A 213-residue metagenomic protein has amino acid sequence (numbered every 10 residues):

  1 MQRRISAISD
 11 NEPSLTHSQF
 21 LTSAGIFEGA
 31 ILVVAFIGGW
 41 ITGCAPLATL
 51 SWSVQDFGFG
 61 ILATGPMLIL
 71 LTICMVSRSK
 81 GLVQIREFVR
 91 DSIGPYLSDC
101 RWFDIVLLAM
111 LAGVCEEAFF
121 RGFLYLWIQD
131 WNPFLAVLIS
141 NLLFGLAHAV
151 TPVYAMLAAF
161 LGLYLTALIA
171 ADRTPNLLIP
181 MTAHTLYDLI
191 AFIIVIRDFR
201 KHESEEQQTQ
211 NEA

Functional and structural regions predicted by a protein language model:
M1-V34: Cytosolic-side membrane-entry/anchor segment at the start of a transmembrane helix
S14, S23, I37-A112, Y125 (+2 more regions): Juxtamembrane helix-loop-helix connectors linking adjacent transmembrane helices in multi-pass membrane enzymes
L21-G25, F57-L62, V106, F134-I139 (+2 more regions): Hydrophobic alpha-helical transmembrane segments
F36, A109-M110, V114, N141-L146 (+2 more regions): Alpha-helical transmembrane segments of multipass membrane proteins
V114-F119, F123-L124, V150, L186 (+1 more regions): Active-site His/Glu-centered metal-binding helix of metallohydrolases
W131, A149, A171-T174: Helix-loop interface residues and adjacent transmembrane-helix termini in multi-pass membrane transporters, primarily
L146-M156: Membrane-helix interface "capping/anchor" motifs
Y154-E212: Functionally important transmembrane alpha-helices
